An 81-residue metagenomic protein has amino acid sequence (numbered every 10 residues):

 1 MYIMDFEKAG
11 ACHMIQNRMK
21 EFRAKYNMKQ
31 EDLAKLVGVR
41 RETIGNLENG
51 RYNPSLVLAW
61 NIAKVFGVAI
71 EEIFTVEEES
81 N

Functional and structural regions predicted by a protein language model:
Y2-K25: A short, Lys/Arg-rich alpha-helix, primarily the initiator
N17, M28, P54-V57: Residue-level signal for the short linker/turn that defines the boundary of a DNA-recognition helix
A24, G38, N49, E78: Residue-level detection of the helix-turn-helix DNA-binding "recognition helix"
A24, K35, K64: Alpha-helical residues within the helix-turn-helix
M28-N46: Short alpha-helical DNA-recognition segment
V57-E72: DNA major-groove recognition helix of helix-turn-helix/homeodomain DNA-binding modules
